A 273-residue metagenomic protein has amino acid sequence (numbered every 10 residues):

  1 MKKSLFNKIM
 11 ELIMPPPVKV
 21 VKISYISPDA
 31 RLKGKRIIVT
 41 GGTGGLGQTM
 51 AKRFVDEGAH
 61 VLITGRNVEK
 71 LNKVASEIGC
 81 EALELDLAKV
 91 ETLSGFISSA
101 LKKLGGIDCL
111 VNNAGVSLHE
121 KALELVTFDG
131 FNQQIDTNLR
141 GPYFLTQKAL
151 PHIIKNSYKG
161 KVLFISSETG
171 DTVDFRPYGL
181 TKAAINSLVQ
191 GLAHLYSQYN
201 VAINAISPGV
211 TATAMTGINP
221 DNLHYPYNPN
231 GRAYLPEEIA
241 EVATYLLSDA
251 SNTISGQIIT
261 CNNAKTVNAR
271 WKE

Functional and structural regions predicted by a protein language model:
M1-G34, K272-E273: Non-catalytic terminal and boundary segments that flank Rossmann-like NAD(P)-dependent oxidoreductase
K19-S27, E120, S255-E273: Short C-terminal tail/terminal secondary-structure segment of NAD(P)H-dependent dehydrogenase/reductase domains
T43-G44: Conserved glycine-rich cofactor-binding loop
K121-L123, T127-I135, H224: Substrate-binding pocket helix/loop in short-chain dehydrogenase/reductase
I154, K161-Q198, V210: Catalytic loop of short-chain dehydrogenase/reductase
S197, A202, I254-G256: Short, small/polar-rich loop/turn modules that mediate ligand/substrate recognition or access, typified
L235-C261, T266-V267: C-terminal substrate-recognition "lid" of short-chain dehydrogenase/reductases
